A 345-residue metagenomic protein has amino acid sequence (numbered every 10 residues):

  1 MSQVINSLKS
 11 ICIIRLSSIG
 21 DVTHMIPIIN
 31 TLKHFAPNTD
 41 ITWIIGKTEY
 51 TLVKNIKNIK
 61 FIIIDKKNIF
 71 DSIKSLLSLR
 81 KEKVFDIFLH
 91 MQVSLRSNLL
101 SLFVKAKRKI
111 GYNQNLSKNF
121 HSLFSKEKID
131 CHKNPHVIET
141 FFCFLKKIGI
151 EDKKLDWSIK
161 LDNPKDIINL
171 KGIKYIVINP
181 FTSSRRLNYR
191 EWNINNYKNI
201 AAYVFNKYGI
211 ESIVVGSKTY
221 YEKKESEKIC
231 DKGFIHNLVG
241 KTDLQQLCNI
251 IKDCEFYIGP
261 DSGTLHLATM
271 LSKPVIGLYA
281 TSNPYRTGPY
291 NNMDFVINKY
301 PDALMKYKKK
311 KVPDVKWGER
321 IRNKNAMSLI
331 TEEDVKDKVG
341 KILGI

Functional and structural regions predicted by a protein language model:
M1-I345: Catalytic machinery of carbohydrate-active enzymes, primarily nucleotide-sugar-dependent glycosyltransferases
